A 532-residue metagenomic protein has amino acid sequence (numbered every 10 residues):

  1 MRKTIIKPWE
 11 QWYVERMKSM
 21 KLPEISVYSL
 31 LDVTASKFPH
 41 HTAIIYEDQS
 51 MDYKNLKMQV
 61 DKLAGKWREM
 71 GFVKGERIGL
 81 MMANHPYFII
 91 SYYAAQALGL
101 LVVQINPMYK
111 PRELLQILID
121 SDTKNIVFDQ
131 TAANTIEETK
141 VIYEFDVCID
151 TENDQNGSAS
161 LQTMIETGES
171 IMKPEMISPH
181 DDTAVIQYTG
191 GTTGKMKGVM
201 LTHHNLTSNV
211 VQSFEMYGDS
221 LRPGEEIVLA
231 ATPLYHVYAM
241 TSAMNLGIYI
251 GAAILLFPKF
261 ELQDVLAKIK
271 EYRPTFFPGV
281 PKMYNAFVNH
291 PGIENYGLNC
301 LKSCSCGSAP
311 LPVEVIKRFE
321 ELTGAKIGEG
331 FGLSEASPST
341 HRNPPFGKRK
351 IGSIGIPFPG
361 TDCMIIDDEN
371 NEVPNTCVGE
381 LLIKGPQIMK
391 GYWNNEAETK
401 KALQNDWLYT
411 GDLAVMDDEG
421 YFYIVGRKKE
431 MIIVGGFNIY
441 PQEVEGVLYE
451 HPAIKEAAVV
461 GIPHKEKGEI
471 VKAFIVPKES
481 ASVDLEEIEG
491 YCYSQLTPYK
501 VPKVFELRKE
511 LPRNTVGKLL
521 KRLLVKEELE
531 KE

Functional and structural regions predicted by a protein language model:
W9-E10, A132-H180, G190: ANL superfamily adenylate-forming
K21-P23, D32, H40-H85, I89-Y93 (+1 more regions): Conserved AMP-binding/adenylate-forming core of the ANL superfamily
P39, G168-Y188, G194-K195, S220-I227: Conserved pre-ATP/AMP-binding loop-to-beta segment of ANL
D52-N55, A184-V210: Conserved AMP-binding A3 loop
K57-L63, V199-S220, A231, Y284-N289: Conserved structural elements of the adenylate-forming
Y109, L115, I126-F128, K270 (+7 more regions): AMP-binding/adenylate-forming catalytic core of the ANL superfamily
T207-I227, Y235-T275, H290: Conserved AMP-binding/adenylation subdomain of ANL enzymes
P274-G279, V288-R349, D362: Gly/Ser/Thr-rich phosphate-binding loop
